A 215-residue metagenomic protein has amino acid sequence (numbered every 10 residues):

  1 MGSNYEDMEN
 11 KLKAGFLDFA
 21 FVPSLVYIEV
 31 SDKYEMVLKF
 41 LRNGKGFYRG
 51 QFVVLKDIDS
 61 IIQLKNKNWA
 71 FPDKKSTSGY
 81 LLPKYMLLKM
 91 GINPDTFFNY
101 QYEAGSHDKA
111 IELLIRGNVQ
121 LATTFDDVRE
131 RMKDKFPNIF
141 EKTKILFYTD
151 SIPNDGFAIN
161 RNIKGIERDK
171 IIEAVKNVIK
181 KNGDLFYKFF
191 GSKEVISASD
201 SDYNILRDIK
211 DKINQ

Functional and structural regions predicted by a protein language model:
M1-V26: Extracytoplasmic small-molecule ligand-binding "clamshell" domains of the periplasmic binding protein/Venus flytrap
D7-K11, H107-L113, V119: Short, hydrophobic alpha-helical packing/hinge segments within bilobed ligand-binding/sensory domains
L12-K13, L64, L114-I115, F157: Hydrophobic residues within well-ordered alpha-helices
F21-K33, L88-K89, I115, Q120-F140: A ligand-binding cleft/hinge motif common to bilobed small-molecule-binding domains
L25, Y48-E112, L185: Bilobed "Venus flytrap"/periplasmic-binding protein-like clamshell domains and structurally analogous long
Y34-G44: A structural signal for short loop-to-beta-strand junctions that line the ligand-binding cleft of periplasmic/secreted
R42-V54, P137-V175, Y187-K210: Periplasmic-binding protein-like
F71-K74, I115-V119, A158-N160, K193-I196: Second-shell loop/turn segments in exported
